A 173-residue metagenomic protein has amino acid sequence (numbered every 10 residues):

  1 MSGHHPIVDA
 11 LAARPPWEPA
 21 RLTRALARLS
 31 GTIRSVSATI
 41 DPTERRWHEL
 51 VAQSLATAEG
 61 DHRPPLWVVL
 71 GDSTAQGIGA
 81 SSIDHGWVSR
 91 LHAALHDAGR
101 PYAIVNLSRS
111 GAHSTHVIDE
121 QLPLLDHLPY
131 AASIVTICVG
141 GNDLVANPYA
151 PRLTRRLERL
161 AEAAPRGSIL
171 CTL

Functional and structural regions predicted by a protein language model:
M1-V69, G77-S81, H96-R100, Y130-A131: N-terminal secretory targeting modules
L66-V68, V105, V135-I137: Conserved beta-strand elements of the Class I
A75-Q76, G111-S114, G141-L144: Solvent-exposed loop/turn segments at secondary-structure junctions within structured extracellular/periplasmic domains
I78-I83, H116, N147-P151: Short, solvent-exposed loop/turn segments at secondary-structure boundaries
D84-D97: Short catalytic helix/loop segments, enriched in acidic residues and glycine and frequently bearing histidine
G99-H113: A short beta-strand-loop structural module common to alpha/beta enzyme folds
D119-L173: Alpha-helical cap/lid subdomain in secreted, periplasmic, or secretory-pathway luminal O-acyl-processing enzymes
